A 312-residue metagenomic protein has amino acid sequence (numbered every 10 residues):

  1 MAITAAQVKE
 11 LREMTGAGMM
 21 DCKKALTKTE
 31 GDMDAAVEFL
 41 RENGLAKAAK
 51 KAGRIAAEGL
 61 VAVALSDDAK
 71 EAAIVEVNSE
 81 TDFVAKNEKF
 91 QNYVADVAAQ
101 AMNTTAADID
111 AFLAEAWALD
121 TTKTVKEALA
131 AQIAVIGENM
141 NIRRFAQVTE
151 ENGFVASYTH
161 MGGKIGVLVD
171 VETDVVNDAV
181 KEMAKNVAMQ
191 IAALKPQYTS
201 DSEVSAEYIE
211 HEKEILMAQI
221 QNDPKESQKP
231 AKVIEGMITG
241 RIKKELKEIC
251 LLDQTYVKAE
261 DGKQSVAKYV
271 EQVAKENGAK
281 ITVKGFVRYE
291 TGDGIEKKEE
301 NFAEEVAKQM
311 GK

Functional and structural regions predicted by a protein language model:
A2-K312: N-terminal assembly/interaction segments in proteins that build large macromolecular machines
